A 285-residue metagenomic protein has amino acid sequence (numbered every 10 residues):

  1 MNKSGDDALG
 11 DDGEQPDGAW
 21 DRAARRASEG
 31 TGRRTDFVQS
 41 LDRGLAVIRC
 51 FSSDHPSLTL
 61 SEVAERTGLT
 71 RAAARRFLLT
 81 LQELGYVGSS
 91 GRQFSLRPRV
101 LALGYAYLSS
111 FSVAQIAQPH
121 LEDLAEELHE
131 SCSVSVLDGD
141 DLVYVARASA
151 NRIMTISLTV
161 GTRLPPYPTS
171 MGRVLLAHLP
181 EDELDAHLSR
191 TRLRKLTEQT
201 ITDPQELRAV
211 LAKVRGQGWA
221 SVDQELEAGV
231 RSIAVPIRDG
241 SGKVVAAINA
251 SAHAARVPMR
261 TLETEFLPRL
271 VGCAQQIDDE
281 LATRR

Functional and structural regions predicted by a protein language model:
N2-A114, Q275-T283: N-terminal helix-turn-helix
N2-D7, D11-D12, D21-A27, I153-A228: Short, solvent-exposed recognition segments
Q93-T191: Amphipathic alpha-helical effector-binding/dimerization core of metabolite-sensing transcriptional regulators
Q115-E127, K213, Q217, Q276 (+1 more regions): Amphipathic alpha-helical regulatory segments at dimerization interfaces that relay allosteric signals between sensory
R231-V235: Short hydrophobic beta-strand micro-motif common in sensory/regulatory domains
I237-G240: Sensor-regulatory modules in signal-transduction proteins
A246-R285: Juxtadomain coupling helices with adjacent low-complexity linkers
